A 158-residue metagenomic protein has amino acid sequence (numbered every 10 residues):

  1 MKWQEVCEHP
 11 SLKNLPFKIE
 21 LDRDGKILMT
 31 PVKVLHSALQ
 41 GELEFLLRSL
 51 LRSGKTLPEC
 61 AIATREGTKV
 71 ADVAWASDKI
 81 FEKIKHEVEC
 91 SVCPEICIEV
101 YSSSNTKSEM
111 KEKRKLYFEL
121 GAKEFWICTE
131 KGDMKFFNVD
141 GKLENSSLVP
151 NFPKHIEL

Functional and structural regions predicted by a protein language model:
M1-L158: Gly/Pro/Ser/Thr-rich low-complexity, intrinsically disordered segments predominantly at protein N-termini
